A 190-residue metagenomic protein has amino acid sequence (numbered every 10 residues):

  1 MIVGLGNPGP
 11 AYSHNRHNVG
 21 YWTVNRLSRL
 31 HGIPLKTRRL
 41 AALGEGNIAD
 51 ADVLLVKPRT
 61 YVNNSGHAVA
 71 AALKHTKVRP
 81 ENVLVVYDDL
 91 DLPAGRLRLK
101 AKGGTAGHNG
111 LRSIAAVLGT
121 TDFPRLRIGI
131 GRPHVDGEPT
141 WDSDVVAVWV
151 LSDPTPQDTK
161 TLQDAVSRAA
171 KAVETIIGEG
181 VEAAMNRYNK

Functional and structural regions predicted by a protein language model:
M1-K102, L111-R127, P133-V148, P156-S167 (+1 more regions): Nucleotide and nucleotide-moiety/phosphate-recognizing core
T105: Conserved mid-domain beta->alpha element of the FAD-binding
H108: Active-site YXXXK catalytic motif of short-chain dehydrogenase/reductase
D153: Electrostatically charged, flexible surface regions
